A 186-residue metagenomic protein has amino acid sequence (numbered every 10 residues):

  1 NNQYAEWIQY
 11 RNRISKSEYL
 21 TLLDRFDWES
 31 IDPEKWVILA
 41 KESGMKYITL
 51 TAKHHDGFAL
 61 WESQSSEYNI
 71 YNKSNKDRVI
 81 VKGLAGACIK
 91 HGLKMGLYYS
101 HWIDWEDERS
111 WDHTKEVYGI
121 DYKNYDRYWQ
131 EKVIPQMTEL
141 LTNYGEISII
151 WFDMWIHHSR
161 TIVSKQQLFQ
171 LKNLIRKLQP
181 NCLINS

Functional and structural regions predicted by a protein language model:
N1-S186: Mature catalytic domains of secreted/periplasmic carbohydrate-active enzymes
